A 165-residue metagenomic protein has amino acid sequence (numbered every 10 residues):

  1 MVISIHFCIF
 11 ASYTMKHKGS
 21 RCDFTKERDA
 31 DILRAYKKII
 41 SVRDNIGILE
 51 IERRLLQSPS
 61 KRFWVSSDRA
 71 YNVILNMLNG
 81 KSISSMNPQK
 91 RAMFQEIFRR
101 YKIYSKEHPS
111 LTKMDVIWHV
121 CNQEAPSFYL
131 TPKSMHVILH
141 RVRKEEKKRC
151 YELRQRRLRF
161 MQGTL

Functional and structural regions predicted by a protein language model:
S4, F128, P132-K133, V137 (+2 more regions): Intrinsically disordered, low-complexity tails and linkers flanking structured cores
H6-S41, S60-K106, C150-L165: Basic, amphipathic alpha-helix used for nucleic-acid engagement in HTH/winged-helix/SANT-Myb modules and analogous
I39-S60, Y104-E124: Short, charged amphipathic recognition helices of the HTH superfamily and cognate SANT/SANTA-like modules
L56-V73, W118-R141: Short, basic interhelical loop/turn and adjoining N-cap of the next helix at nucleic-acid- or acidic-partner-contacting
M77, K81, Q123-E124, I138-R149: The DNA-recognition helices of helix-turn-helix-type DNA-binding domains
R91, S110-L111, Y129: Short, well-ordered coil↔helix boundary/capping segments
